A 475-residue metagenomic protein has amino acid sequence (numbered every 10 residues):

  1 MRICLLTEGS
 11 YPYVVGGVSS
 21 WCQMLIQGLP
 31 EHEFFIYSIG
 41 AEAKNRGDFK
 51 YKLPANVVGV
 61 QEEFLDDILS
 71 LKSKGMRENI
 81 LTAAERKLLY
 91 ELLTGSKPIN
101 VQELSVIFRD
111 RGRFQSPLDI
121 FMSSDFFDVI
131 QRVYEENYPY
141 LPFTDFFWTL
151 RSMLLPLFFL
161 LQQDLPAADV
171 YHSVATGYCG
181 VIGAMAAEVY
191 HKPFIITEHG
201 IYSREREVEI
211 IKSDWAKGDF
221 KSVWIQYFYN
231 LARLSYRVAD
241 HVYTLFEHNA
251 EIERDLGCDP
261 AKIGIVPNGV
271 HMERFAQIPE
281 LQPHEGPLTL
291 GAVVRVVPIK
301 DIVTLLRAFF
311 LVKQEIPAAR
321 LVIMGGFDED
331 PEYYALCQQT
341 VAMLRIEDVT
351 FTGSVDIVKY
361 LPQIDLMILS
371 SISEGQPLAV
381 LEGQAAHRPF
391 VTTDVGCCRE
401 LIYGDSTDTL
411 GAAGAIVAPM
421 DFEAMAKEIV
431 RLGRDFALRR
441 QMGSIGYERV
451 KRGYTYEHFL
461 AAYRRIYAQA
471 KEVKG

Functional and structural regions predicted by a protein language model:
A187, A413, A424, R431 (+2 more regions): A short, well-ordered alpha-helix in the C-terminal region of glycosyltransferases
H248, G269: Carbohydrate-associated surface elements
P279, P283-L311, V322: Conserved donor-binding/catalytic core segment of Leloir-type glycosyltransferases
R320-A335: Glycosyltransferase donor-sugar binding loop
Y334-S354: Nucleotide-activated donor-binding/catalytic signature segment of Leloir-type glycosyltransferases, i.e., the conserved
I372: Aromatic "clamp/platform" in nucleotide-sugar-dependent glycosyltransferases that forms part of the donor/acceptor
P389-T392, G396-Y403: Short hydrophobic beta-strand element within catalytic cores of glycosyltransferases and related nucleotide-activated
G404-D405, T409-F422, R431-F436: Conserved acidic donor-binding segment of nucleotide-sugar-dependent glycosyltransferases
